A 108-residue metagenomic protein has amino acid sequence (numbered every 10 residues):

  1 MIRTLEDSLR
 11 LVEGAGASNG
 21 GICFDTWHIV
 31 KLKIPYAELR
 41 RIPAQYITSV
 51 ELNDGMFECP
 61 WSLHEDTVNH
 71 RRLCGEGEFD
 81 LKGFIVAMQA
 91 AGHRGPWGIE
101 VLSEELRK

Functional and structural regions predicted by a protein language model:
I2-F24, V30-K108: Histidine-acidic metal/acid-base catalytic patches
